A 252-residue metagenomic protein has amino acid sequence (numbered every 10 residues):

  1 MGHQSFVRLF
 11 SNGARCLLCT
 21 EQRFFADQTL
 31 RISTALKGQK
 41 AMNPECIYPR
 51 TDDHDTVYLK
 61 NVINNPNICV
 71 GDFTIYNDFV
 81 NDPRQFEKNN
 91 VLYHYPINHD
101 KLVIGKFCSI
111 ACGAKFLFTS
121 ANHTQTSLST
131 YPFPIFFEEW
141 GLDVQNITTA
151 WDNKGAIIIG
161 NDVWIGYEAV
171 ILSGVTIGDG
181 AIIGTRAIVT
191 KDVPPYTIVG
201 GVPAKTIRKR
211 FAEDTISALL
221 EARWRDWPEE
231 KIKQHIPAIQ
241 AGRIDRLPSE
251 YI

Functional and structural regions predicted by a protein language model:
F6, F10, F24-F25: Aromatic (phenylalanine/tyrosine) cluster motif
C16-C19: Cysteine-centered motifs
D27-A41: Short, Lys/Arg-enriched N-terminal segments with co-localized hydrophobic residues within the first ~10-30 amino acids
A41-K60, N89-V91: Cys/His Zn-binding finger modules involved in RNA regulation
E45, P134, G141-I171, P203-I252: C-terminal segments of enzyme domains that contribute to small-molecule binding surfaces
V57-H123, P134-E139, N146-I207: Structural signal for interior beta-strand "rungs" in well-ordered beta-sheet cores of soluble enzyme domains
I63, L128, I244: Short clusters of hydrophobic/aromatic residues that line enzyme substrate/ligand-binding pockets
